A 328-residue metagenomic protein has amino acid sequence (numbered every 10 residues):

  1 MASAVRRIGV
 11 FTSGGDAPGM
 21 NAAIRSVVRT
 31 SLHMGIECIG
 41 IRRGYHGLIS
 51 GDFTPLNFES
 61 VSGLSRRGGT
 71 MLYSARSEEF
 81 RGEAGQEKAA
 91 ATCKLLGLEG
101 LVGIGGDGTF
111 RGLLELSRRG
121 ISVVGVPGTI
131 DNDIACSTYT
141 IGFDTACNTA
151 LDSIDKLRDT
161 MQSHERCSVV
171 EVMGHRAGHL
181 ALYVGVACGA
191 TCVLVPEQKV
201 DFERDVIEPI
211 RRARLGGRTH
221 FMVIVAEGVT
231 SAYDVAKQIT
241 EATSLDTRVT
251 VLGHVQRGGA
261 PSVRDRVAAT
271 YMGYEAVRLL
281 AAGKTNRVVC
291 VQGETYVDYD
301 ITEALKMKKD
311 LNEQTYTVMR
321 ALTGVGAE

Functional and structural regions predicted by a protein language model:
M1-A2, L48-G103, T109, I141-N148 (+2 more regions): Glycine-rich oxoanion-binding loops at beta->alpha junctions
A2-I49: N-terminal phosphate-binding or glycine-rich loops at protein starts, especially the Walker A/P-loop of NTPases
R7-G14, T70-A75, G100-G103, S168-E171 (+1 more regions): Short glycine-rich or small-residue beta-strand-to-loop segments that form or flank ligand, phosphate, metal/Fe-S
S13-D16, I41-G47, R76-S77, G106-G108 (+7 more regions): Short, ordered loop/turn segments at secondary-structure junctions
A22-V27, G108-I121, A181: Short Gly/Thr/Asp-enriched flexible loops that form oxyanion-binding sites at enzyme active sites
G103-G105, R111, E115, F143-D246 (+1 more regions): Accessory alpha-helical/coil subdomains and C-terminal extensions that flank or cap enzyme catalytic cores
S231, I239-E328: C-terminal non-catalytic interaction/assembly regions of soluble proteins
